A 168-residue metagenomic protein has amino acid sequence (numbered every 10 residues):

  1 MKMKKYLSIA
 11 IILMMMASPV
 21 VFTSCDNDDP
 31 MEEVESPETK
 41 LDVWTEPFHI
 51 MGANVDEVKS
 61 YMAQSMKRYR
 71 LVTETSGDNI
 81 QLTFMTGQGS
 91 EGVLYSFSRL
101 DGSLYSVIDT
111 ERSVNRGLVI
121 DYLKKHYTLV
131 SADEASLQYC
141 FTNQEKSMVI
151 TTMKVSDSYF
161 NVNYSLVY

Functional and structural regions predicted by a protein language model:
K2-I11: Bacterial N-terminal signal peptides that target proteins for export
M14-A17: Sec-dependent N-terminal signal peptides of Gram-positive bacterial secreted proteins and lipoproteins
V20-S24: C-terminal motif of bacterial Sec signal peptides marking the signal peptidase cleavage site
D26-D121, K125, L166-Y168: Short helix/turn-capping signatures at newly exposed starts of structured segments
E74-S76, D121-E145: Short Gly/Thr-rich strand-loop-strand
G77-Q81, S136-Q138, S156-N161: A generic structural signal for beta-strand entry/edge sites
E91-R99, K146-S156: Broad, structure-driven detector of short, well-ordered beta-strand segments within folded domains
T152-Y168: Short, low-complexity, Pro/Ser/Thr/Gly-rich segments in the mature regions of secreted, periplasmic
